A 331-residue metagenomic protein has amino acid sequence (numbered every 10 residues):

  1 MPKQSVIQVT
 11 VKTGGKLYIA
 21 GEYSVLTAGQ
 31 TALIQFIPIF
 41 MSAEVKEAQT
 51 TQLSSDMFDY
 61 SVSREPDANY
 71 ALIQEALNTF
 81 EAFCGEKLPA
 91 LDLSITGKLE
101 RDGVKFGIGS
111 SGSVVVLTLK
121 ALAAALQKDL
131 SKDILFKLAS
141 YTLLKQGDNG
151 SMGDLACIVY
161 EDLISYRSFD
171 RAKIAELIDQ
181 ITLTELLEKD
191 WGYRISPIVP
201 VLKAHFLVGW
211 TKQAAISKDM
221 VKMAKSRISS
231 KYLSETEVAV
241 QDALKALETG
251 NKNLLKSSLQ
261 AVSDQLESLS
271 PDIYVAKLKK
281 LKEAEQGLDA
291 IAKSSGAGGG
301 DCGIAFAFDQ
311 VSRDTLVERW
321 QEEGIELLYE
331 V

Functional and structural regions predicted by a protein language model:
P2-A20, S24-L26, I34-I37, M41-K87 (+5 more regions): C-terminal nucleotide
D92-S94, L254: Conserved phosphate-donor
I95, E100, V115: Metal-dependent C-N hydrolase catalytic cores
G107-K128, D162: DPxDG-like acidic metal-binding loop motif
I108-S110, A292-G299: Short glycine/threonine-rich catalytic loop with a Thr-x-Gly-x-Asp
K132-D133: A sequence/structural signal of beta-propeller blade repeats
